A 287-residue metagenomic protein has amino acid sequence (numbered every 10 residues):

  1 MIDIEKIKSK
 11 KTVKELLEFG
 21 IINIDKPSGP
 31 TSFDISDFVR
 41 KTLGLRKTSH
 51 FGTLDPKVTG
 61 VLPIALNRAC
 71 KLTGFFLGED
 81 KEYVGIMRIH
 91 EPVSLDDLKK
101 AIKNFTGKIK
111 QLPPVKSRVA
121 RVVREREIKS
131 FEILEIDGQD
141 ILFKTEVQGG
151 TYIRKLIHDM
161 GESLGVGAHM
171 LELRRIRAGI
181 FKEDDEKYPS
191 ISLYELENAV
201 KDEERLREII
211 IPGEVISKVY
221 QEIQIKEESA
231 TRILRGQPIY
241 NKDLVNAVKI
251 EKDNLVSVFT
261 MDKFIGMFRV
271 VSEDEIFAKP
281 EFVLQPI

Functional and structural regions predicted by a protein language model:
M1-L54, V123, S163, G167-I287: Accessory RNA 3′-end/elbow-binding domains used by RNA modification enzymes
K14-L17, L77-D80, E135-G138: Short, flexible turn/loop "capping" segments at secondary-structure junctions
K47-F76: Glycine/acidic-rich beta-strand-loop module
I64, G85, L156, I233 (+1 more regions): Residue-level signal for inorganic ion chemistry
A69, G74-K116: Acidic, low-complexity central loop/insert segments
G85-M87, F131, F143, L173 (+1 more regions): A structural signal for short, well-ordered beta-strand segments
L112-V123, I128-E132, M170-R177: Short, surface-exposed recognition loops or helix-turn segments adjacent to catalytic cores
V119-G150, R154-L164: The conserved catalytic core of RNA pseudouridine synthases
